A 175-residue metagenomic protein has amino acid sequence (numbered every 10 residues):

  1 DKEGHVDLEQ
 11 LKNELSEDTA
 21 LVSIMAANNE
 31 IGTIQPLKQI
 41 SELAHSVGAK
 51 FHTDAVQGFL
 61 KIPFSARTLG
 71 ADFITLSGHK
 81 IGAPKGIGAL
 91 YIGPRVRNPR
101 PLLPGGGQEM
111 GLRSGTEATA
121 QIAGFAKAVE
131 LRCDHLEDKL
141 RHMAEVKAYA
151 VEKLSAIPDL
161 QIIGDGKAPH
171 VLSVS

Functional and structural regions predicted by a protein language model:
D1-S175: Pyridoxal 5′-phosphate
